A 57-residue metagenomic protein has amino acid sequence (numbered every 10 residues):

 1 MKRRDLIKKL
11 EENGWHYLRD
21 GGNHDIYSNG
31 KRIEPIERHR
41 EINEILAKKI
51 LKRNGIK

Functional and structural regions predicted by a protein language model:
M1-K57: Basic nucleic-acid-binding interfaces
